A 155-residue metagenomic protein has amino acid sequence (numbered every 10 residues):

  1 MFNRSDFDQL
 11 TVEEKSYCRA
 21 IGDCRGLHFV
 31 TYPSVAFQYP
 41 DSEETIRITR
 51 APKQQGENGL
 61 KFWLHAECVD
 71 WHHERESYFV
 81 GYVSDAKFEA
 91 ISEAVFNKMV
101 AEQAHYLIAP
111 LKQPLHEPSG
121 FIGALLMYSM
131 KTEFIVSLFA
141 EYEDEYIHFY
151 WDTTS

Functional and structural regions predicted by a protein language model:
M1-M99: N-terminal "domain-start" segment
S92-K112: Intrinsically disordered, low-complexity segments enriched in Gly and acidic/Ser/Thr residues that form flexible
H105-S155: Acidic, proline/glycine-rich low-complexity IDRs
